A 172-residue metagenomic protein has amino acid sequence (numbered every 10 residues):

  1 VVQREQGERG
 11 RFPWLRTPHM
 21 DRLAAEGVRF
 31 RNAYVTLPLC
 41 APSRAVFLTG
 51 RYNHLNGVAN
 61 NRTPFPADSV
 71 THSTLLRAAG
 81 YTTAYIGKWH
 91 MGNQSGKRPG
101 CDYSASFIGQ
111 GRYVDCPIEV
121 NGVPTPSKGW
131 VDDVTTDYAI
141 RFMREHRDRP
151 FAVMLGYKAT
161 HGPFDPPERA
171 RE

Functional and structural regions predicted by a protein language model:
V1-E172: Formylglycine-dependent sulfatase
